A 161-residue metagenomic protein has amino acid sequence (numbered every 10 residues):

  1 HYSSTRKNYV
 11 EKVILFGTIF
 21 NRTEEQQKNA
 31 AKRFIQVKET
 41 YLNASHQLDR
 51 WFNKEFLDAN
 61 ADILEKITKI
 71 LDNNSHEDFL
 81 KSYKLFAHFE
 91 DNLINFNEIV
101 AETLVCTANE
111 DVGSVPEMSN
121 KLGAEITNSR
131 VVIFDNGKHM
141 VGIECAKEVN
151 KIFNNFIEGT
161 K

Functional and structural regions predicted by a protein language model:
H1-T5, Y9-T40, W51: Flexible "cap/lid" loop of the alpha/beta hydrolase fold
E24-K28, Y41-E98: Conserved alpha/beta-hydrolase catalytic His-Asp/Glu region
A31, L64-E65, P116-N120: Short, surface-exposed alpha-helical segments at coil->helix boundaries
Q47, Y83, L122, V149 (+2 more regions): Hydrophobic "lid"/C-terminal helical patch of Rossmann-like NAD(P)-dependent dehydrogenase/epimerase domains
I99, V105-T107: Short beta-strand/loop motif that positions the catalytic acidic residue of the alpha/beta-hydrolase fold
A101, V115-A124: Short alpha-helix in the alpha/beta-hydrolase fold that links the catalytic acid
N109-S114: Acidic catalytic loop of the alpha/beta-hydrolase fold
N128-K161: Catalytic active-site module of serine/aspartate enzymes centered on a nucleophile-bearing elbow/loop
